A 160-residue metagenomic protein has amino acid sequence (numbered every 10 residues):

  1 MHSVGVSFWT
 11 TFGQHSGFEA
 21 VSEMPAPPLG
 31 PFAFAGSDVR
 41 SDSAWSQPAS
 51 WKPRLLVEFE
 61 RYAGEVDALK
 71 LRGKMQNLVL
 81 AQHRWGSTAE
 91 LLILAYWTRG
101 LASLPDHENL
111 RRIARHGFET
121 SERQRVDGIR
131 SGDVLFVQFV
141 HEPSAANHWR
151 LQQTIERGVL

Functional and structural regions predicted by a protein language model:
M1-V6: Nuclease catalytic cores
S16-W51: Active-site metal-binding core of divalent-cation-utilizing nuclease and nuclease-like domains
D38-S41, G73, N147: Short, surface-exposed coil-to-beta transition loops
S43-W45, P53-A63, L78: Conserved catalytic cores of phosphodiester-cleaving nucleases, focusing on short active-site segments
Q47-S50, Q82-S87, E119-G128: Alpha-helix termini
Y62-F118: Catalytic cores of nucleic-acid endonucleases
L94-L160: Domain-level recognition of nuclease-like catalytic cores that cleave nucleotide substrates
